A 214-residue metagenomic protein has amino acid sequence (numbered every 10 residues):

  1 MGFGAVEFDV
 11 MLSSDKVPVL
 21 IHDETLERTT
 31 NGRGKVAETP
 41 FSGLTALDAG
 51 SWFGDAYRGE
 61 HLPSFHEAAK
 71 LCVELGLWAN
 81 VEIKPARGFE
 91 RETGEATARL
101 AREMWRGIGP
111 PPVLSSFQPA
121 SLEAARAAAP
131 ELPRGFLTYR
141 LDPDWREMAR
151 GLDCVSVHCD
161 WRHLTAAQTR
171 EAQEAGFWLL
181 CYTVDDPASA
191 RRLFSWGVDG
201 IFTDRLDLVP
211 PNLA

Functional and structural regions predicted by a protein language model:
M1, E103, A124-A125, R146-M148 (+1 more regions): Short, flexible, glycine/charge-rich loop motifs used to bind or transfer phosphoryl groups or to couple energy/partner
M1-L12, L152-V157: Catalytic domains of carbohydrate-active enzymes, especially glycoside hydrolases
G2-G4, V17-P18, L77, D199: The start of beta-strands in P-loop NTPase/AAA+ ATPase cores
V6-L20, R28-T29: Hydrophobic, well-ordered secondary-structure scaffolds
E7, I21, N80, F202: Generic enzyme active-site microenvironment
M11-D15, D23-E24, K84-A86, F117-P119 (+4 more regions): Active-site beta-loop-alpha junctions enriched in small/polar residues
H22-F136, L152-V155, C159, Q173-A175: Metal-dependent phosphodiesterase/phospholipase catalytic core, i.e., the His/Asp/Glu-rich active-site region
D55-R58, G135-A214: C-terminal active-site rim and adjoining tail of enzyme catalytic domains
